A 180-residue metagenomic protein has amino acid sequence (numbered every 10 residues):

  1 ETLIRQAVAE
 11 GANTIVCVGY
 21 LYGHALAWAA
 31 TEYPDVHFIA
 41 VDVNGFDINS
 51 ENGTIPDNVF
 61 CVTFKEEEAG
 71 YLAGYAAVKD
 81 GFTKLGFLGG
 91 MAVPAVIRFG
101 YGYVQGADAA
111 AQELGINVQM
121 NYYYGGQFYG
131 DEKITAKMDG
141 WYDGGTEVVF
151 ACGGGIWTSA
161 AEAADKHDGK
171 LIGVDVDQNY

Functional and structural regions predicted by a protein language model:
E1-Y180: A residue-level marker of the well-folded mature domains of exported/periplasmic proteins
